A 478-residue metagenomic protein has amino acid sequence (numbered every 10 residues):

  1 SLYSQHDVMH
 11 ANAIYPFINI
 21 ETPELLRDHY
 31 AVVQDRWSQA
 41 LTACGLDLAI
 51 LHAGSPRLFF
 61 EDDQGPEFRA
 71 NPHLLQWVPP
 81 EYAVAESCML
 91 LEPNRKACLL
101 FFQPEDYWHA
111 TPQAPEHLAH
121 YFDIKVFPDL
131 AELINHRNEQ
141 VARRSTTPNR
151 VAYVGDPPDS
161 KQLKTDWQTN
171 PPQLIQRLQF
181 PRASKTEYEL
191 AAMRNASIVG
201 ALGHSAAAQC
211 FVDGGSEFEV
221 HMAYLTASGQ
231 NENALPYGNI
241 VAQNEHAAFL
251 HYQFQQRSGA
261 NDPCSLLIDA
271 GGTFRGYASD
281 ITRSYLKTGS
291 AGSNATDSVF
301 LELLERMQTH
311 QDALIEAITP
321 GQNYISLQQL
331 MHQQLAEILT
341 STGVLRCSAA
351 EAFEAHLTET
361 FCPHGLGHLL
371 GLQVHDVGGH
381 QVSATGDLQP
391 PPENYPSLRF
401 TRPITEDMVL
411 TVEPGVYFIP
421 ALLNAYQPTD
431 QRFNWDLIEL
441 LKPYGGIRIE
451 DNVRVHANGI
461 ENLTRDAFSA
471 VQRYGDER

Functional and structural regions predicted by a protein language model:
L2-R478: Active-site neighborhoods and metal-handling regions in enzymes and metal-associated proteins
